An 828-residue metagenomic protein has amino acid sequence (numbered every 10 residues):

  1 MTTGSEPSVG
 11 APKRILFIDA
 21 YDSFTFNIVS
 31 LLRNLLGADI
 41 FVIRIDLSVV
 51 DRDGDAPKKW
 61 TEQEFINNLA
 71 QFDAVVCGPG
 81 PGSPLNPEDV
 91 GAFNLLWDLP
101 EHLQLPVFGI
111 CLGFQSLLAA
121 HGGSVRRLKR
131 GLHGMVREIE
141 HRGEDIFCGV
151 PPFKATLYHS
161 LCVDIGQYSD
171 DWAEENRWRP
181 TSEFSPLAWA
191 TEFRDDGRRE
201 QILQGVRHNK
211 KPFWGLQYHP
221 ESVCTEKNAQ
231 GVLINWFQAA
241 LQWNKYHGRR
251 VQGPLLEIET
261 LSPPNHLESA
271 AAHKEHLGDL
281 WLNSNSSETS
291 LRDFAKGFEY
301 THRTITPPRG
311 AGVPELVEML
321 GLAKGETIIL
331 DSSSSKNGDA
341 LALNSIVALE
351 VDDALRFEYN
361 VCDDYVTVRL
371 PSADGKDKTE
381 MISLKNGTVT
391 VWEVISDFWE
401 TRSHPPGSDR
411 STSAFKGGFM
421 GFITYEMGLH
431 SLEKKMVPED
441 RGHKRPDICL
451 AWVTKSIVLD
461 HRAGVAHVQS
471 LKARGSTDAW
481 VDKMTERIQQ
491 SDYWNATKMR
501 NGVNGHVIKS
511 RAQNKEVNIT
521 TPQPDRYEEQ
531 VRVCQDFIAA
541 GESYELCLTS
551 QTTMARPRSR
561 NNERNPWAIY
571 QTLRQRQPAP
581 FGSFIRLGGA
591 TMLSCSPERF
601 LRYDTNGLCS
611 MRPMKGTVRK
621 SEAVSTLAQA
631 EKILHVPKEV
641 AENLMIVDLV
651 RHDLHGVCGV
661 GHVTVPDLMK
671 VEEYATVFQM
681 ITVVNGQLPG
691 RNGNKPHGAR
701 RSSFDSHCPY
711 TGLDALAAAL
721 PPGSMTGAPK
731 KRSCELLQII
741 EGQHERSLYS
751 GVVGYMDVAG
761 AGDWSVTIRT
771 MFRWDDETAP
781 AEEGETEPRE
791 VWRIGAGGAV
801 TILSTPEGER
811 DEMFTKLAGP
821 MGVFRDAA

Functional and structural regions predicted by a protein language model:
T2-P7, F213, P220-L282: Acyltransferase
T2-P7, R14-L16, D22-G109, H121 (+1 more regions): Flexible gly/pro-rich beta->alpha loop and the following alpha-helix that scaffold active-site loops
T3-G4, V50-E64, S169-S185, E192-R198 (+3 more regions): Intrinsically disordered, low-complexity domain-flanking/linker segments in eukaryotic proteins, enriched
I15, G215, L644: Hydrophobic "anchor" residues on beta-strands that sit immediately upstream of conserved functional sites
I18-D19, Y218, V647: Active-site flanking residues adjacent to catalytic metal/cofactor-binding acidic residues
W60, G91-I110, Q115-I234, Q238: Pocket-forming structural segment of enzyme catalytic cores
Q71-D73, I110, F114-R142, C148 (+4 more regions): Acidic, polar low-complexity intrinsically disordered regions
A270-A828: Extended alpha-helical targeting/anchoring segments, especially N-terminal organellar/secretory targeting helices
